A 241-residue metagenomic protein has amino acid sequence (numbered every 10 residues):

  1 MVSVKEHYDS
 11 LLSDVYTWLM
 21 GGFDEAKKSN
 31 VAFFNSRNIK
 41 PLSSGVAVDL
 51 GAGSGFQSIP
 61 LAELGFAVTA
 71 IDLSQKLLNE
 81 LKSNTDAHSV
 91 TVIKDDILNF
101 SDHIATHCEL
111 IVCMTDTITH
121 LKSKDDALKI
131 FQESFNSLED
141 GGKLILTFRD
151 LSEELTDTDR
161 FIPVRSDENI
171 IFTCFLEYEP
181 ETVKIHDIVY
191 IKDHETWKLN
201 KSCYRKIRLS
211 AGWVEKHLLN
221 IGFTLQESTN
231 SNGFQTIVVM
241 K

Functional and structural regions predicted by a protein language model:
M1-S43: Conserved class I S-adenosyl-L-methionine
S44-G53: Conserved class I S-adenosyl-L-methionine
G55-F100: Class I SAM-dependent methyltransferase SAM/SAH-binding core
D102-I111: A short acidic, Gly/Pro-enriched loop at the edge of an enzyme's catalytic core that lines a small-molecule cofactor
V112-D116: Residues lining the SAM
L128-D140: A short glycine-rich, Lys/Arg-flanked "PGG" loop and its adjoining helix->strand segment in the class I
I145-E215: SAM-dependent methyltransferase
I221-F223, N232-K241: Core SAM-dependent methyltransferase catalytic element
